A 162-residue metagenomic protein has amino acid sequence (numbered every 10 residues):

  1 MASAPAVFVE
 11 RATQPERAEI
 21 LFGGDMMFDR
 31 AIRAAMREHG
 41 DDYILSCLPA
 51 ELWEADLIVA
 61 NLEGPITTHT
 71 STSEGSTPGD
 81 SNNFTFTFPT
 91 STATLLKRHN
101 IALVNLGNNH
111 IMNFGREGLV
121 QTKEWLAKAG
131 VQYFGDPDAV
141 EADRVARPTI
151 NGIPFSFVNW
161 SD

Functional and structural regions predicted by a protein language model:
M1-D162: Acidic, metal/ion-coordinating pockets
